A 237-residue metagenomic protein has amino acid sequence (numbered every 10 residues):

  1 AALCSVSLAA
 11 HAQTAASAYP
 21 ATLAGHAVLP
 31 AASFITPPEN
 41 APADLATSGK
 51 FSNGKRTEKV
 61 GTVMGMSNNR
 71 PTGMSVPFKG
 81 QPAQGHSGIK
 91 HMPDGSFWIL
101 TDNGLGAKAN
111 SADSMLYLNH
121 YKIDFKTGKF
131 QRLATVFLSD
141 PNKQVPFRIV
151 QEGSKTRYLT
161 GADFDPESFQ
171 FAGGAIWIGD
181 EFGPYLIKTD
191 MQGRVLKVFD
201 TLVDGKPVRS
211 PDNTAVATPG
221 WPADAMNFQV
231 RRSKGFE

Functional and structural regions predicted by a protein language model:
A1-A12: Gram-negative bacterial Sec-dependent N-terminal signal peptides
Q13-E237: Sequence/structural signature of beta-propeller domains
